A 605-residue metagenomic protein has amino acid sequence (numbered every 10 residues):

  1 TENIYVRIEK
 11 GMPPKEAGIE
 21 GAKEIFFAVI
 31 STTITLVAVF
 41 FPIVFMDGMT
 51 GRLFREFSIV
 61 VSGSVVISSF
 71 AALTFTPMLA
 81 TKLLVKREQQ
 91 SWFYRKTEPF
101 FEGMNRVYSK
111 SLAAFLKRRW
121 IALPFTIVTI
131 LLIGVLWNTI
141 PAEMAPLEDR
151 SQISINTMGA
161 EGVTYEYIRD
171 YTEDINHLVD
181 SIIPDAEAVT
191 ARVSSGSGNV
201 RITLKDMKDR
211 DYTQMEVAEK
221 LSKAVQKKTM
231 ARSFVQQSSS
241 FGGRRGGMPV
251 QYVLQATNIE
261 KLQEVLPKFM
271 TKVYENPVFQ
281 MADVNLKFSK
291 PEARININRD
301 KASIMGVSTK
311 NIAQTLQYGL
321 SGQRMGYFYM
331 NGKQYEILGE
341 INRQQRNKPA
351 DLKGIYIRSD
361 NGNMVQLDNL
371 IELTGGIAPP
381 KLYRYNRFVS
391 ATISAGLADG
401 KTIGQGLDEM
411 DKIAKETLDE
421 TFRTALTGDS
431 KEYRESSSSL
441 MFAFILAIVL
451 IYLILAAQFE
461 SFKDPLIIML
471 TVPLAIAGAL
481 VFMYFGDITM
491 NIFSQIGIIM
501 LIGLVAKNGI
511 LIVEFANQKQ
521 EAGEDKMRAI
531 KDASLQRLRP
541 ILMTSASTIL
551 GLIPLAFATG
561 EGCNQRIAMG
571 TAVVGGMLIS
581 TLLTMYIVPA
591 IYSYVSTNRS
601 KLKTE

Functional and structural regions predicted by a protein language model:
T1-I4, F26-F45, R52-Y94, V200 (+5 more regions): Transmembrane alpha-helices and their membrane-interface boundaries in multi-pass membrane transporters and channels
T1-V6, F45, G63-V66, A71 (+7 more regions): Hydrophobic transmembrane alpha-helices and their membrane-interface caps in long multi-pass transport proteins
V6-S31, S437, Q520-I541: Helix-loop junctions and hydrophobic alpha-helical segments within the transmembrane domains of large membrane
P13-K15, A142-K208, K220-K223, I259-E292: Extracytoplasmic/periplasmic
K23-I25, F93-A145, I202, Y252: Signature of alpha-helical transmembrane segments and their immediate interfacial
V44-L53, T126-V163, D209-Y212, R244-P249 (+1 more regions): Transmembrane helices with small-residue packing motifs
E166-M248, D300-G322: Solvent-exposed, membrane-proximal periplasmic/extracellular interface segments of envelope transport and secretion
Q263, M270-A447, I451, A456-F459 (+2 more regions): Extracytoplasmic/periplasmic membrane-proximal domains and adjacent transmembrane bundles of envelope biogenesis
